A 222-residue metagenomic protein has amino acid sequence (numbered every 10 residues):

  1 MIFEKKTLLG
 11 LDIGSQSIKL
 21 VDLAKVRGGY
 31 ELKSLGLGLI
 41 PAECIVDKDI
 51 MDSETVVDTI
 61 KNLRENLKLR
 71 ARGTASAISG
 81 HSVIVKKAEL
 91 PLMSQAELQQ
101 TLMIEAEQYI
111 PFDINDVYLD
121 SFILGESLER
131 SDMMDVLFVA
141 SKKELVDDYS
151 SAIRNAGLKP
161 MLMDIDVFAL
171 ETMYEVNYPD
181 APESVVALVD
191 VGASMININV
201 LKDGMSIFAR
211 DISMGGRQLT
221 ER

Functional and structural regions predicted by a protein language model:
M1-E105, D147-Y149, G157-K159, S184: Non-catalytic, solvent-exposed interaction/assembly segments
I2-K5, G14-S17, R70, G80-S82 (+9 more regions): Short flexible coil/turn linkers enriched for glycine and charged/polar residues that connect secondary-structure
G10-D12, K19, A75-A77, L137 (+4 more regions): Structured core elements
K25, I165-F168, I212: Short, ordered loop/turn segments at secondary-structure junctions
L35-I45, L128, E175-R222: Oxyanion-binding/catalytic loops of NTP- or PPi-dependent enzymes
M51, T55, E144, M214 (+1 more regions): Conserved active-site and cofactor/substrate-binding residues in soluble primary-metabolism enzymes
A77-N177: Active-site neighborhood for divalent-cation/phosphate handling
